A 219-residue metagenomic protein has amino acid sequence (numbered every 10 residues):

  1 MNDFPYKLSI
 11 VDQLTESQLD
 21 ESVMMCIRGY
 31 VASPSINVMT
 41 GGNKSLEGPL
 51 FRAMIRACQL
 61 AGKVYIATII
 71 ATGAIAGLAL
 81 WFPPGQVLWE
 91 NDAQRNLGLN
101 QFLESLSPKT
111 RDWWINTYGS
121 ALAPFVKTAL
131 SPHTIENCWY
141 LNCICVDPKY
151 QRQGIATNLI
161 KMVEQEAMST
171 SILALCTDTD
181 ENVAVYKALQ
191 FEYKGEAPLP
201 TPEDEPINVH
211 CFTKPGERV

Functional and structural regions predicted by a protein language model:
K7-M24: A short beta-loop-alpha structural element at the N-terminal edge of CoA-dependent acyl/N-acetyltransferase catalytic
P49-T68, Q86, E136, Y140: A short helix-loop-beta-strand connector motif used in the catalytic cores of GNAT acetyltransferases and, in some
A61-F82, D147: Conserved beta-hairpin
L80-C145, P200-E205: Conserved acyl-donor/pantetheine-binding loop and adjacent beta-alpha core of acyl/acetyltransferases and related
C138-W139, E166-D178: Conserved GNAT acetyl-CoA-binding A-motif
C143-V146, R152-Q165: Conserved acetyl-CoA-binding loop-helix of GNAT-fold acetyltransferases
T157, T179-A197: Conserved active-site alpha-helix within GNAT-family acetyltransferase domains
L175-D180, E196-V219: C-terminal "cap" of GNAT-fold acetyltransferases
